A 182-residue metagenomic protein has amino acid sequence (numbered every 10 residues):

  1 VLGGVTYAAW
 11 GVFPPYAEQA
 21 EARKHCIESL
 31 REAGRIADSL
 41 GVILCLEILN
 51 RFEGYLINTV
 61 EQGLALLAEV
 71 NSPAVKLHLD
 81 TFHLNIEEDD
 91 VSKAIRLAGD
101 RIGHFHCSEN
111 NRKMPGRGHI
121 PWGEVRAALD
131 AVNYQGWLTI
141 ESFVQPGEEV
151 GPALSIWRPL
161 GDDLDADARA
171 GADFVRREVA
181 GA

Functional and structural regions predicted by a protein language model:
V1-K76, I86-E88, R158, D162-A166: Active-site acidic/histidine proton-transfer and metal-coordination neighborhood in alpha/beta enzyme cores
R31, I57-L79, N85-A182: Histidine-acidic metal/acid-base catalytic patches
